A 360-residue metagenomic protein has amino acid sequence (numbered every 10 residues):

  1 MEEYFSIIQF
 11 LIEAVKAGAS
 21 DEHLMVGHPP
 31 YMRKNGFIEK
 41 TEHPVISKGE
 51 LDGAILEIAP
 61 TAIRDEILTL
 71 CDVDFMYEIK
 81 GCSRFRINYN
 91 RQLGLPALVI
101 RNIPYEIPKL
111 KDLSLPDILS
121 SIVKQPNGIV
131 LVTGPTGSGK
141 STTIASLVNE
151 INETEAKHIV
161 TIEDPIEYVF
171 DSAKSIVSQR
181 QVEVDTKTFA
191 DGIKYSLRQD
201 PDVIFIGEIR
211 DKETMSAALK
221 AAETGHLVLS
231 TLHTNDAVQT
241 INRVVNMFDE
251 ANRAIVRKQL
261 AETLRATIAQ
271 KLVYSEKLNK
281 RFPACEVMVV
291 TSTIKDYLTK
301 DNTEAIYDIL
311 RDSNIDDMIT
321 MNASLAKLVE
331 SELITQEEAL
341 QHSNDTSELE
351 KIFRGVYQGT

Functional and structural regions predicted by a protein language model:
M1-T360: Short, flexible helix-loop junctions that flank or precede catalytic/ligand sites
